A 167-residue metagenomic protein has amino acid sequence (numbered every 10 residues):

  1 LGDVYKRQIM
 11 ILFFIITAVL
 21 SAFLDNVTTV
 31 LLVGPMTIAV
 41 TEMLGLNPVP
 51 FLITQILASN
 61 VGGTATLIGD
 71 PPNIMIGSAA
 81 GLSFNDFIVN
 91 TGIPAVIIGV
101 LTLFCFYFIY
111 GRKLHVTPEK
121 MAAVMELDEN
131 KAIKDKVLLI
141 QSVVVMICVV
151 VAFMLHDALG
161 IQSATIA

Functional and structural regions predicted by a protein language model:
L1-Y5: Short, small-residue-biased leader/transition segments that mark boundaries at the very start of proteins
Q8-T64, M75, A80: Hydrophobic transmembrane alpha-helices that form the pore/transport pathway of multi-pass ion and small-solute
M10-I15, T29, L52-I53, I88 (+3 more regions): Hydrophobic alpha-helical transmembrane segments
I11, I15, V19, V96-I109 (+2 more regions): Generic alpha-helical transmembrane segments of integral inner-membrane proteins, especially permease/transport modules
N26-V30, A95-I97, Q162-A167: Structural signature of hydrophobic alpha-helical transmembrane segments
M43-V49, I53, A65-T66, N85-V137: Juxtamembrane and boundary regions of transmembrane helices in multi-pass small-molecule transporters and channels
N73-D86, V151-I161: Transmembrane helix-loop junctions at the membrane interface of multipass transporters and ion channels
K136, I140, V149-A167: Flexible hinge motifs at transmembrane-helix junctions and intramembrane kinks/re-entrant loops in multi-pass membrane
